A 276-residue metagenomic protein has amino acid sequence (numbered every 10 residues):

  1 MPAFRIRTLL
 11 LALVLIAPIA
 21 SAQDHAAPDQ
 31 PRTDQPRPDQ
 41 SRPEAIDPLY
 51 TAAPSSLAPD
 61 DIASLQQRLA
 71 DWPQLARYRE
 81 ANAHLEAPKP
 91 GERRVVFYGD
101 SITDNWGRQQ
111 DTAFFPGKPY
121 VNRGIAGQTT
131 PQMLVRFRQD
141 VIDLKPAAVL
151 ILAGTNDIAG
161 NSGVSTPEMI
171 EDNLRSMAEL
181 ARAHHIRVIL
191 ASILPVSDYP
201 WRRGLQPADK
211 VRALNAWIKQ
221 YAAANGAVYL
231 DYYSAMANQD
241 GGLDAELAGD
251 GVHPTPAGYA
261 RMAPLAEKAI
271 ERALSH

Functional and structural regions predicted by a protein language model:
M1-V96, T103, R108, L144 (+1 more regions): N-terminal secretory targeting modules
T8, Q67, R77, R94 (+4 more regions): Short, functionally important structural connectors and interaction interfaces within domains
R42, S64, A70, P90 (+5 more regions): Alpha-helical protein-protein interaction elements
V96-Y98, V121: Conserved beta-strand elements of the Class I
Y98-G99, A191: Short hydrophobic segments within beta-strands
S101-I102, G124: Catalytic nucleophile serine of serine hydrolases, specifically the conserved "nucleophile elbow" pentapeptide
T112-V121, Q128, Q132-H276: Alpha-helical cap/lid subdomain in secreted, periplasmic, or secretory-pathway luminal O-acyl-processing enzymes
